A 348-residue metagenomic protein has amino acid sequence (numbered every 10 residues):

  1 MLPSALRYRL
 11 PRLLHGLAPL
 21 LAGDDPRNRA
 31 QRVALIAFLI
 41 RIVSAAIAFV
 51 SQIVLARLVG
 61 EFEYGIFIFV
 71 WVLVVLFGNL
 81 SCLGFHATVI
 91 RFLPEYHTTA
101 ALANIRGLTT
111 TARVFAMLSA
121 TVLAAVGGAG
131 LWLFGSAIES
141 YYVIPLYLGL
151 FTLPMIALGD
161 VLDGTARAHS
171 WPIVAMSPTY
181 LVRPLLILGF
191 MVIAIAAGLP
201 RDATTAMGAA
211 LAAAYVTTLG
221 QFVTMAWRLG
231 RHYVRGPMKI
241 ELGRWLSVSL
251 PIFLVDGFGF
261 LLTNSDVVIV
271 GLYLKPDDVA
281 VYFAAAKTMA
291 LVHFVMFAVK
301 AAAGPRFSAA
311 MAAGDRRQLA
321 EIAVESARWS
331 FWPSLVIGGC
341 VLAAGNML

Functional and structural regions predicted by a protein language model:
P3, R7-G16, R29-A87, A124 (+3 more regions): Signature of the first transmembrane helix
R12-A30, A197-A210, G220-T263, A302 (+2 more regions): Interhelical loop/hinge segments that connect adjacent transmembrane helices in multipass membrane
A30-Q31, I68, A101-L118, L246 (+2 more regions): Interfacial transmembrane-helix starts/ends
W71-C82, V255, G259, T263 (+2 more regions): Transmembrane helix-bundle signature of multi-pass secondary active exporters and lipid flippases
L83-T98, A168, A285, M289-A327: Helix-loop junctions and terminal segments of transmembrane helices in multi-pass membrane transport/translocation
L93, V122-S140, G338-L348: Short membrane-interface helical motifs at transmembrane helix boundaries in multi-pass membrane transporters
Y147, S177-L229, M289: Hydrophobic alpha-helical transmembrane segments
M155-T179, A312: Membrane-interface junctions at transmembrane-helix termini in multi-pass inner-membrane proteins
